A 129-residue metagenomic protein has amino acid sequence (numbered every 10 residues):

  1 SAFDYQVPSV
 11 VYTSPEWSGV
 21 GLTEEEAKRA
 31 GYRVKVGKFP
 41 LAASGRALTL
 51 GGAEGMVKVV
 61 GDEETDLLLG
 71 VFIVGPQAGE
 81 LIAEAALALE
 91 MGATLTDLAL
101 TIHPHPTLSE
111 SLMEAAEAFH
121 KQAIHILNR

Functional and structural regions predicted by a protein language model:
S1-E16: Flexible, acidic loop-helix segments that line cofactor/substrate-binding pockets
T13-R129: Flexible, glycine-rich terminal cap/loop adjacent to redox cofactors in electron-transfer oxidoreductases
